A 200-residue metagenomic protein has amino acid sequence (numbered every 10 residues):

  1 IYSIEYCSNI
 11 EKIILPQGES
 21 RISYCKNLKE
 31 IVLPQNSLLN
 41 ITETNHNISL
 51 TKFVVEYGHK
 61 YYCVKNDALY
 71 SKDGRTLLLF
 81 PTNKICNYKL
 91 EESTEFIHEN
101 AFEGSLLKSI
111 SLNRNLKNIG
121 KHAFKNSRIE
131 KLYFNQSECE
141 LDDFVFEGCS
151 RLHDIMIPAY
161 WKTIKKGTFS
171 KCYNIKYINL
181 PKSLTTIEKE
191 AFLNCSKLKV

Functional and structural regions predicted by a protein language model:
E5-E19, C25-N40, I48-A68, R75 (+6 more regions): Structural signature of tandem-repeat unit edges
